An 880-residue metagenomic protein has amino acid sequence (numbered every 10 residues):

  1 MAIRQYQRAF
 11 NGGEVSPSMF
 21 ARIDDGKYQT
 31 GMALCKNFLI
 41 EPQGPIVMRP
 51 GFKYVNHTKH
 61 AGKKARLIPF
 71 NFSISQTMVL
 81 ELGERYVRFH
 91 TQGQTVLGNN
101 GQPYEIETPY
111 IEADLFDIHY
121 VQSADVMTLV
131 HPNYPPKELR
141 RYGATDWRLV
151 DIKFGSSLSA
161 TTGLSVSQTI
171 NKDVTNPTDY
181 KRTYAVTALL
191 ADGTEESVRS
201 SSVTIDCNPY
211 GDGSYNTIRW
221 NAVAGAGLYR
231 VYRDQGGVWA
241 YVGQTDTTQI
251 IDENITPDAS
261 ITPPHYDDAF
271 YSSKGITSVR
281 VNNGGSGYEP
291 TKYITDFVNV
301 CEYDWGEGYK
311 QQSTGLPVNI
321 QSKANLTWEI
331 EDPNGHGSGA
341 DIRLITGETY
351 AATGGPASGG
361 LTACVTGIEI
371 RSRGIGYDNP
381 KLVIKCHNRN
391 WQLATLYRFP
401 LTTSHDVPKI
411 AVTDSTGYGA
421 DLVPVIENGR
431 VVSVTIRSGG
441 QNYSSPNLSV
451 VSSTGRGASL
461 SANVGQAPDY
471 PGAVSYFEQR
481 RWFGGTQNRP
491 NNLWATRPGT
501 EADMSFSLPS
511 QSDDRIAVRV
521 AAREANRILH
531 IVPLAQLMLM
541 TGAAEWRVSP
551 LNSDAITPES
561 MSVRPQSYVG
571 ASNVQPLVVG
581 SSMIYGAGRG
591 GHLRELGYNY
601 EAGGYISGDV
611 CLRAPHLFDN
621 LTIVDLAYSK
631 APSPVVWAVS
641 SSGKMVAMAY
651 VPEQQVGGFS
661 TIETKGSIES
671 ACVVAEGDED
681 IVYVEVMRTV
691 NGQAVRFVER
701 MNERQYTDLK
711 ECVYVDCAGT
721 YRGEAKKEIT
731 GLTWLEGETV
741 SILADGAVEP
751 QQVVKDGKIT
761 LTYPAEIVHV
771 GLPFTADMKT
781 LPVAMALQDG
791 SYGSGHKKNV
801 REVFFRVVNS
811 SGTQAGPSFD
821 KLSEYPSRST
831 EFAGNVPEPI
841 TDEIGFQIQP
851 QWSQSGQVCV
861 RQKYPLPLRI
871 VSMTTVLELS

Functional and structural regions predicted by a protein language model:
M1-G101, E138-T162, V166-Q168, A185 (+8 more regions): N-terminal beta-propeller domains
D114-L158, V238-Y241: Hydrophobic or amphipathic alpha-helical targeting/insertion segments
L115-Y120, V474, R480, N488 (+2 more regions): Beta-sheet-dominated scaffold domains
I170-P177, G211-G227: Conserved aromatic anchor
T178-G193, L228-R230, D252, T256-Y266: Beta-strand-rich modules
A191-Y210: Extracellular fibronectin type III
A259-T262, F270-G465: Conserved, function-critical positions that sit in or immediately flank catalytic and ligand-binding motifs
H265-Y271, Y443-S453, N463-G465, V754-Y792 (+1 more regions): Surface-exposed interaction regions enriched in Ser/Thr/Asp/Glu that occur as long low-complexity tracts or repetitive
